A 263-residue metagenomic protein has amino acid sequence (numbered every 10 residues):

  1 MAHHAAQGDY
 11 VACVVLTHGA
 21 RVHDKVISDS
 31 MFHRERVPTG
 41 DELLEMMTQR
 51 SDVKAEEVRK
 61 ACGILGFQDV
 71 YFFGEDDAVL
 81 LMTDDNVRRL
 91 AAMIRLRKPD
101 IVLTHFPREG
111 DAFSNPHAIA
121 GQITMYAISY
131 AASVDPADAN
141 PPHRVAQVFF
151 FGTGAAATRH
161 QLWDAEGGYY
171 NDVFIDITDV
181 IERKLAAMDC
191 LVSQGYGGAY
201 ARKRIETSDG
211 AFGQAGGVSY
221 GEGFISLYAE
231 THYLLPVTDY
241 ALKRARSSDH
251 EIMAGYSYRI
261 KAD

Functional and structural regions predicted by a protein language model:
M1-R97: Active-site rim/loop-helix segments in enzyme catalytic domains that contact anionic ligands
H3, D76, L80-D263: Metal-dependent de-N-acetylase/amidase catalytic core
